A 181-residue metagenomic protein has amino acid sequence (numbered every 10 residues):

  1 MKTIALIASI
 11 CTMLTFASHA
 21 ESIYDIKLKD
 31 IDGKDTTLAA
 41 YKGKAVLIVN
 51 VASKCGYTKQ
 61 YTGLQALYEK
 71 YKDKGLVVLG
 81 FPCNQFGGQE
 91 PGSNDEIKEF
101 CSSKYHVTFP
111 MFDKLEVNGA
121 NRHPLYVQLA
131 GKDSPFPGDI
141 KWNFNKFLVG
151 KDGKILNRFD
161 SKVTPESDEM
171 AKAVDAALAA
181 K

Functional and structural regions predicted by a protein language model:
I4-L14: Sec-dependent N-terminal signal peptides
F16-A20: Sec/Tat signal peptide C-region and signal peptidase I cleavage site
I23-D25, D95-N143: Short, internal strand/loop/helix patches that form the active-site neighborhood or redox-interaction surface
I26-A45, Y68-Y71: A short beta-strand-turn-helix
K44-A45, K54, K59-P82, S102-Y105: Conserved helix-turn-beta segment immediately C-terminal to the redox Cys motif in thioredoxin-like folds
G75-G92, T108-G119: Thiol-based oxidoreductase modules, predominantly thioredoxin-like and allied folds used for disulfide exchange
P124-V127, G131-K181: Thiol-/selenol-based redox modules, centered on thioredoxin-like and closely related oxidoreductase domains
